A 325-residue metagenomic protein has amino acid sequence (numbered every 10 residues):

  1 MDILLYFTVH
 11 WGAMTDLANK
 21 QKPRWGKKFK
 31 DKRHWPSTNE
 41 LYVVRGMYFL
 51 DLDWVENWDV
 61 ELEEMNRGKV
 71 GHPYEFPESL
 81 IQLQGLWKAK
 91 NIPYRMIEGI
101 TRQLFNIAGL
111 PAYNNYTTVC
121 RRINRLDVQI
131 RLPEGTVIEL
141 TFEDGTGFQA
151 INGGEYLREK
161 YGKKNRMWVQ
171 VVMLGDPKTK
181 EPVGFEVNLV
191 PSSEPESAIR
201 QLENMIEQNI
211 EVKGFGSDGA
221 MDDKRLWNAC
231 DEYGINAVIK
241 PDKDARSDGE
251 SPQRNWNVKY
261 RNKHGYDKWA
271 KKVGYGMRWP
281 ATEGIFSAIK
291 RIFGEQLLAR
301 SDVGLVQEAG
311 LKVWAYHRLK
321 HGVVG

Functional and structural regions predicted by a protein language model:
M1-W25, G325: Intrinsically disordered, low-complexity and often Lys/Arg-enriched segments
T15-D31, G219-K290: Helix-centered, glycine/charged polyanion-binding patches within enzymatic domains that contact phosphate-containing
H34: Conserved, mostly hydrophobic/aromatic
N39-A89: Basic, short loop/linker segments at the boundary and entry of helix-turn-helix/winged-helix-like folds
G68-I92, G99, A112-Y233, S247 (+1 more regions): Polybasic low-complexity intrinsically disordered regions
L86-A89, D267-G325: Basic, amphipathic alpha-helical segments enriched in Lys/Arg and hydrophobic/aromatic residues
